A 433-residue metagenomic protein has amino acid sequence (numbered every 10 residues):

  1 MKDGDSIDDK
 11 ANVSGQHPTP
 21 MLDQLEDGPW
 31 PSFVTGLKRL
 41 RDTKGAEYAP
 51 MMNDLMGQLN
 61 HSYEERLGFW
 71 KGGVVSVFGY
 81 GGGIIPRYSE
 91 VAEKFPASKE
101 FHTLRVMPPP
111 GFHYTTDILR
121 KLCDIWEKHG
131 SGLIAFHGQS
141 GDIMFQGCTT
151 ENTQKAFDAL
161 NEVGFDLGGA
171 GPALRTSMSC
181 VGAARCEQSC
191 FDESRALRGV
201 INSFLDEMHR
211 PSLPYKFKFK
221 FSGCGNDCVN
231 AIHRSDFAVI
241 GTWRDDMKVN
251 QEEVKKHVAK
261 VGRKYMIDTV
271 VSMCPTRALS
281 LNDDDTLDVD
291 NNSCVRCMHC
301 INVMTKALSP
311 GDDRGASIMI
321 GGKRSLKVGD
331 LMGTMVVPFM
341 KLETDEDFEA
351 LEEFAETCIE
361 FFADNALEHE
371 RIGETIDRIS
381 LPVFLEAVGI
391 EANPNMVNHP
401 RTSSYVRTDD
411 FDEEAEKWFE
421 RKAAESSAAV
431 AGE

Functional and structural regions predicted by a protein language model:
M1-E90: Charge-rich, low-complexity segments
K2-I7, A11, D23, K38 (+8 more regions): Small-residue-enriched alpha-helical segments and adjacent helix-cap loops that form tight helix-helix packing
S131-G138, A170-P172, R210-K216, L281-D284 (+2 more regions): Flexible, glycine/charged-enriched surface loops at secondary-structure junctions
S177-C180, F217-G225, I372-L385, S404-Y405: A glycine-rich phosphate-binding loop feature that marks nucleotide/adenosyl-phosphate handling sites
D236, D268-V289, S293-S317: Iron-sulfur cluster-binding cysteine motifs and their immediate structural context in ferredoxin-like electron-transfer
N250-M273, H299-P310, K327-L342: Short Fe-S-cluster ligation motifs
A316, K323-A366: A hydrophobic, small-residue-rich beta->alpha segment in the mid-to-C-terminal subdomain of diverse proteins
P382-E433: C-terminal, charged low-complexity interaction regions
